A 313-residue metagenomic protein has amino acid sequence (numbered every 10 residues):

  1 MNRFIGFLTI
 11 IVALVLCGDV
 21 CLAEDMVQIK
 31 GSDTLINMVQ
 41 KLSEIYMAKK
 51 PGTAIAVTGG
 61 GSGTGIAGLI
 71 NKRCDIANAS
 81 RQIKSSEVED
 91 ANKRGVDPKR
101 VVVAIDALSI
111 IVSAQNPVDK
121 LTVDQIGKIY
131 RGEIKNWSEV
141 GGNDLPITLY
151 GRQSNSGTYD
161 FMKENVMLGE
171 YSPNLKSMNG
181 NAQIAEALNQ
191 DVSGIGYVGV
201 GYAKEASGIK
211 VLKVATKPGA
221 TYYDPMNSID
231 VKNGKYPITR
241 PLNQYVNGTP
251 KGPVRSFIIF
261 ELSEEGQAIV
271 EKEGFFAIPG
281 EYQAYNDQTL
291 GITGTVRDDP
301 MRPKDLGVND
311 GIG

Functional and structural regions predicted by a protein language model:
M1-I5: Positively charged n-region of N-terminal signal peptides that target proteins for export
G6-G18: Bacterial N-terminal signal peptides
A23-G313: Exported/periplasmic ABC-transporter solute-binding proteins
